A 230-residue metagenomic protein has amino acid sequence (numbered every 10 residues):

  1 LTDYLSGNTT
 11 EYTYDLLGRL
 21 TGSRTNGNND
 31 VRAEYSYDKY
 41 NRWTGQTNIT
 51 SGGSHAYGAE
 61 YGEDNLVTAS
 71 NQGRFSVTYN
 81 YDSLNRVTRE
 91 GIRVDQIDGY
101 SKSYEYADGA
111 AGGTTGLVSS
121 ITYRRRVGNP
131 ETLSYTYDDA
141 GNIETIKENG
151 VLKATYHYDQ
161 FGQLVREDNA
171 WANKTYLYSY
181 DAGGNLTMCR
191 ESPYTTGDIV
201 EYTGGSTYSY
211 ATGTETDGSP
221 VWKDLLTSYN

Functional and structural regions predicted by a protein language model:
L1-N230: Acidic/glycine-rich beta-solenoid
